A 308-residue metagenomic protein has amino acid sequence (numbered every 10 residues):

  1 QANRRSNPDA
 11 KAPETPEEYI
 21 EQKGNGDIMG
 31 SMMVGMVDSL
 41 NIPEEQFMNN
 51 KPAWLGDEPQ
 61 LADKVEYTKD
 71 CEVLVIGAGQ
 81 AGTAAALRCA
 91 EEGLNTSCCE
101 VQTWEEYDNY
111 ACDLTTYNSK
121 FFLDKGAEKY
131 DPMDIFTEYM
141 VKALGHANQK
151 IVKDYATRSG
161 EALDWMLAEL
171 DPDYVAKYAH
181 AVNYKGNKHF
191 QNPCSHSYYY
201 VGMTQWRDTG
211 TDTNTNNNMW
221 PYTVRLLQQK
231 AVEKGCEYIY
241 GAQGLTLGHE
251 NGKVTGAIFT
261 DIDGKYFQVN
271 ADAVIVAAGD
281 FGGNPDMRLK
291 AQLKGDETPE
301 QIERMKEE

Functional and structural regions predicted by a protein language model:
T15-I20, G24-P52, A156-F267, P285-D286: Conserved redox-cofactor binding core of oxidoreductases
K64-G79, S97: Beta1/beta-strand and adjacent pyrophosphate-binding region of the FAD-binding site in flavoprotein oxidoreductases
D70-V73, E92-T96, E233-E237, F267 (+1 more regions): Loop/turn elements at helix/coil->beta-strand transitions in domains of secreted/extracellular proteins
G82: N-terminal Rossmann-fold NAD(P) dinucleotide-binding loop
A86, A90: Gly/Ala-rich phosphate-binding loop of Rossmann-like dinucleotide-binding domains, activating on the conserved
E91-Y110: Glycine-rich FAD pyrophosphate-binding loop
T115-Y155: Glycine-rich active-site loop/strand segments that organize a redox cofactor
G264-K265, N270-E308: Glycine-rich loop(s) and the adjacent beta-strand/alpha-helix scaffold that form part
